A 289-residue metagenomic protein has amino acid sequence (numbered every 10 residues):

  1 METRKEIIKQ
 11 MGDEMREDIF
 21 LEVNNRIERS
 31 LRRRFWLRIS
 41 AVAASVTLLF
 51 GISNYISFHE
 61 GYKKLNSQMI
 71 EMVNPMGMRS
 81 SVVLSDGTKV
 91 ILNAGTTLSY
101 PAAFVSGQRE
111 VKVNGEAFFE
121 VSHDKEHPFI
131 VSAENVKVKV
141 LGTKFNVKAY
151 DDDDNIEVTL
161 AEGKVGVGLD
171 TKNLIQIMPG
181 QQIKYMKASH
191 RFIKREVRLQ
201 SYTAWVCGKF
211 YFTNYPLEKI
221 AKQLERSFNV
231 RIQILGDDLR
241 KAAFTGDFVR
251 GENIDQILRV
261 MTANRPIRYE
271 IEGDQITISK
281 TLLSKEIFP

Functional and structural regions predicted by a protein language model:
M1-L31: Disordered, charged N-terminal biogenesis/targeting segments of membrane/secreted proteins
L21, N25-I27, W36-V42, L49-P289: A residue-level detector for the "anchor" residue at the start of short, highly conserved motifs
